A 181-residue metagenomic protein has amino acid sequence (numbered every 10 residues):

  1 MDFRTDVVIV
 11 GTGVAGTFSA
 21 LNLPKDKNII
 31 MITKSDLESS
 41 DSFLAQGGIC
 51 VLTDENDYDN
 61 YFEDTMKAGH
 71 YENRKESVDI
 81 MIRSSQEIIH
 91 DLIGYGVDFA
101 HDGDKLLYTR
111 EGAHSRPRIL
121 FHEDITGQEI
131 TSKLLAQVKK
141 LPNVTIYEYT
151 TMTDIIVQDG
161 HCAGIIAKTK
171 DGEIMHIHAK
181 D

Functional and structural regions predicted by a protein language model:
D2, V8-A15, E38-I49: Conserved N-terminal glycine/acidic-rich loop preference
D2-T5, G172-D181: Core beta-strand elements of the Rossmann-like FAD/NAD(P) dinucleotide-binding domain in flavoenzyme oxidoreductases
V7-M31: N-terminal Rossmann-like FAD-binding beta1-loop-alpha1 element of flavoenzymes
T12, T150, K180-D181: Structural detector for helix-capping/boundary residues
G16-T17, T169-G172: A generic local structural motif
N28-I29, G96, D181: Beta-sheet entry/capping signal
L37-A163, A167-T169: Conserved N-terminal/central alpha/beta ligand/cofactor-binding core
